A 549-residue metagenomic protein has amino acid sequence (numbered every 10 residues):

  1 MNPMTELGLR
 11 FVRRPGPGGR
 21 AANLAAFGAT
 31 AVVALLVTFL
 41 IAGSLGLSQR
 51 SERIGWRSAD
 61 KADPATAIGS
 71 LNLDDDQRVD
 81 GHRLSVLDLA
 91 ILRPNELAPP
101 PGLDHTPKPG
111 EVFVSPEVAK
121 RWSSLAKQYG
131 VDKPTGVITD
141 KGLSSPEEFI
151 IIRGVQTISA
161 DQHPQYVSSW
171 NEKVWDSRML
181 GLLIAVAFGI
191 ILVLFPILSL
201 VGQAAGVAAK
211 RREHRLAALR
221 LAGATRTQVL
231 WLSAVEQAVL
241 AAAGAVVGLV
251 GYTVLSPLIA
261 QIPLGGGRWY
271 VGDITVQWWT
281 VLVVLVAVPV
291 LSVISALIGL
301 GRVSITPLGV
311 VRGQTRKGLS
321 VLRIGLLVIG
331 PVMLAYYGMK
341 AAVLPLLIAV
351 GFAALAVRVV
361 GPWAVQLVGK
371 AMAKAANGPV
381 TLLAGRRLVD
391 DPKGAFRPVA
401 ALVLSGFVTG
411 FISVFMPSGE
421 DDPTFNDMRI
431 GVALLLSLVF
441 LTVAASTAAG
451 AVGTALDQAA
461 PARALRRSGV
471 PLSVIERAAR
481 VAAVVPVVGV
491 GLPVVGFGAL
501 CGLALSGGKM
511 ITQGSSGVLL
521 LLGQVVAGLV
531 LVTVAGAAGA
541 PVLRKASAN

Functional and structural regions predicted by a protein language model:
M1-V37, P64-T66, S115, S159-W170 (+2 more regions): Hydrophobic multi-pass inner-membrane translocation pores used for secretion and envelope-lipid/glycan export
M4, V201-A218, A222, A451-A464: Transmembrane helix boundary and interhelical loop/hinge segments in multi-pass membrane proteins
L7-V12, F39-I190, P196, V408 (+4 more regions): Extracytoplasmic/periplasmic regions of membrane proteins
I184-L192, Q277-V290, G431-S437, L520-L529: Hydrophobic alpha-helical transmembrane segments
A187-A204, L438-A445: Long, hydrophobic alpha-helical segments
G202-A205, A241-G266, L282-I305, V487-T512 (+1 more regions): Small-residue-rich transmembrane alpha-helices
V239-F352: Hydrophobic alpha-helical segments
